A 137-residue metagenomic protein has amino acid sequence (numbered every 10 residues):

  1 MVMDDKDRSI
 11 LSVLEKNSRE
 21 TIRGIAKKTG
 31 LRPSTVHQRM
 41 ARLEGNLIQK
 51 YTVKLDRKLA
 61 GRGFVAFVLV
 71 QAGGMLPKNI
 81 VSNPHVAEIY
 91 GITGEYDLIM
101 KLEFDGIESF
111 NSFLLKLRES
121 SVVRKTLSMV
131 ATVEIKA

Functional and structural regions predicted by a protein language model:
M1-A137: A compositional/biophysical signature of low hydrophobicity enriched in polar/charged and small residues
